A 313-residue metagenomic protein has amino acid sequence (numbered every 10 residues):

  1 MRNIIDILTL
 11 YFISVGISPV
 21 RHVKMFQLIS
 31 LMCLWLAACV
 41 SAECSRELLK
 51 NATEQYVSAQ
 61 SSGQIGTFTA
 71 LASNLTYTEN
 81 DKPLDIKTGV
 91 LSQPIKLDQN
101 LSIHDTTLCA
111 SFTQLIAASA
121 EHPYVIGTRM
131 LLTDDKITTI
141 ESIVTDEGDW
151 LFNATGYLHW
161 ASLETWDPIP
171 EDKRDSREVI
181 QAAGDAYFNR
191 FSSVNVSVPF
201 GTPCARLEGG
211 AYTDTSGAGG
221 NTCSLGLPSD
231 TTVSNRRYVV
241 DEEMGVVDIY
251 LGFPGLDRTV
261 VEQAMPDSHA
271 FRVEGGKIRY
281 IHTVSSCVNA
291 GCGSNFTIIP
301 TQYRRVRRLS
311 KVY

Functional and structural regions predicted by a protein language model:
M1-A42: Fungal secretory targeting signals
W35-Y313: C-terminal and inter-domain tail/linker signature
